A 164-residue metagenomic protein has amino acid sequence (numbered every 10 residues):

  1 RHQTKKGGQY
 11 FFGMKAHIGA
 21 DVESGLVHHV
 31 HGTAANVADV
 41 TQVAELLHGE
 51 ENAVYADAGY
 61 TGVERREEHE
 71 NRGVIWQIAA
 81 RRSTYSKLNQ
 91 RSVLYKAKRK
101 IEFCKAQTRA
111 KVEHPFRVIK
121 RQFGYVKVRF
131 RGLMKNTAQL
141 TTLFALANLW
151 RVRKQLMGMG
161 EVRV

Functional and structural regions predicted by a protein language model:
R1-I75, R81, T141-L149, R153-Q155 (+1 more regions): Polybasic low-complexity intrinsically disordered regions
N52-A53, A58-M134, A138: Helix-centered, glycine/charged polyanion-binding patches within enzymatic domains that contact phosphate-containing
R131-T137, Q155-V164: Short alpha-helical "patches" and their helix-cap loops
